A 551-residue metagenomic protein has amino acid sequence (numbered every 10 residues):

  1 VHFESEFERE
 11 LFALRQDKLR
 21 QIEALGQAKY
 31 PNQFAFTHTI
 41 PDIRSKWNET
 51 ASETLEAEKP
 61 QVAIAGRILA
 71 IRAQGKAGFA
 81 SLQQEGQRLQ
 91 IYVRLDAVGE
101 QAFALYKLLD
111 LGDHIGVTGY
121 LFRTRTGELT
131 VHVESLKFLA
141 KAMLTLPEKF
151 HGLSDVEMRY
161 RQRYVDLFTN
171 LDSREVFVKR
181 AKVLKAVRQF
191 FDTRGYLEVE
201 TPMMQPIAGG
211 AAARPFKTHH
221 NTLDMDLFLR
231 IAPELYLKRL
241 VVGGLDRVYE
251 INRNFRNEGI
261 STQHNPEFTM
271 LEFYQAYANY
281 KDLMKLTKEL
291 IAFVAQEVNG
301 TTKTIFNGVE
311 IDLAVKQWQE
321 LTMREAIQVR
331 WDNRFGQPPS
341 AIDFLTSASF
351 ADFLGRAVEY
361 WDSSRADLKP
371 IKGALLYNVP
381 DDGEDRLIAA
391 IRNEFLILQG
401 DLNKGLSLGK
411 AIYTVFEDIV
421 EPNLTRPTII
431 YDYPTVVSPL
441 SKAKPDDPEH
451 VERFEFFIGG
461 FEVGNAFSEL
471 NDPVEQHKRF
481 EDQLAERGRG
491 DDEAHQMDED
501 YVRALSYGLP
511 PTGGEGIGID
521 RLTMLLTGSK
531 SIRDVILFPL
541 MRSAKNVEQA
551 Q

Functional and structural regions predicted by a protein language model:
V1-Q551: Class II aminoacyl-tRNA synthetase catalytic cores and aaRS-like
